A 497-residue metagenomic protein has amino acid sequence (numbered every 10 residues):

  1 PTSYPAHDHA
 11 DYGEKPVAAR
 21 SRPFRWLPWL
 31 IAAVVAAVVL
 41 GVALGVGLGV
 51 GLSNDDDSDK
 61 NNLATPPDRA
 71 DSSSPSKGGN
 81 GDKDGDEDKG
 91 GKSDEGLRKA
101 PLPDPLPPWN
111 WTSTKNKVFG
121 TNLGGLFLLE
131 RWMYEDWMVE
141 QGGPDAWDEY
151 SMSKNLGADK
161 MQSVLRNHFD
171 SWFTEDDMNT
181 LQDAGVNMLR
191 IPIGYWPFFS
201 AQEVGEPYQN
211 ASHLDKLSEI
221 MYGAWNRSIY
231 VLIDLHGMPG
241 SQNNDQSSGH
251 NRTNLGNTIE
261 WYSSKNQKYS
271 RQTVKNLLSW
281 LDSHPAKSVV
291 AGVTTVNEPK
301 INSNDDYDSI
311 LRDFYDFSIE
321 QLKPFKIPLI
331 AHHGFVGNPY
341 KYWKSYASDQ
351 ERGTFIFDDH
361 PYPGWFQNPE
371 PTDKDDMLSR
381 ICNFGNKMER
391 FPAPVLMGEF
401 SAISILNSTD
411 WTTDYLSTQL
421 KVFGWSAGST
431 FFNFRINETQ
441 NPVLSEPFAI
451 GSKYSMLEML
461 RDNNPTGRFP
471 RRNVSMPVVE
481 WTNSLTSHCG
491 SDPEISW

Functional and structural regions predicted by a protein language model:
P1-W29: Intrinsically disordered, low-complexity terminal tails of fungal membrane proteins
R25-D68, T121, G292, H332: Alpha-helical transmembrane segments in eukaryotic/viral proteins
G45, G79, K83, E87-G96 (+4 more regions): Extracellular low-complexity, O-glycosylation-prone Ser/Thr/Pro/Gly-rich "stalks" and linkers flanking catalytic
N61-F127: N-terminal module-boundary/linker segments of secreted carbohydrate-active enzymes
P101-L102, N116-G120, L128-P328, H333 (+1 more regions): Active-site mouth of glycoside hydrolases
F119, M388-S487: Substrate-binding cleft of secreted/luminal carbohydrate-active enzymes
F127-M133, F366-N368, Q440: Short, solvent-exposed loop/turn elements at domain surfaces
Q272, S279-W425: Extracellular glycoside hydrolase catalytic/binding regions
